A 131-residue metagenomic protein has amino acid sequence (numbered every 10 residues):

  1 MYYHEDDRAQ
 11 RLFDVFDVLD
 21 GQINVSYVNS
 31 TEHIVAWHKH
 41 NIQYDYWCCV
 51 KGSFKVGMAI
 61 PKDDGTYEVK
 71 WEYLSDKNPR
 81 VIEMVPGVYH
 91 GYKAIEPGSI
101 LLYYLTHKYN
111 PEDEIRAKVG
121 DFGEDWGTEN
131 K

Functional and structural regions predicted by a protein language model:
M1-K77, K93, P97-K131: Non-catalytic, conserved peripheral segments adjacent to functional cores
R80: Acyl-donor binding region in acyl/amide transferases
